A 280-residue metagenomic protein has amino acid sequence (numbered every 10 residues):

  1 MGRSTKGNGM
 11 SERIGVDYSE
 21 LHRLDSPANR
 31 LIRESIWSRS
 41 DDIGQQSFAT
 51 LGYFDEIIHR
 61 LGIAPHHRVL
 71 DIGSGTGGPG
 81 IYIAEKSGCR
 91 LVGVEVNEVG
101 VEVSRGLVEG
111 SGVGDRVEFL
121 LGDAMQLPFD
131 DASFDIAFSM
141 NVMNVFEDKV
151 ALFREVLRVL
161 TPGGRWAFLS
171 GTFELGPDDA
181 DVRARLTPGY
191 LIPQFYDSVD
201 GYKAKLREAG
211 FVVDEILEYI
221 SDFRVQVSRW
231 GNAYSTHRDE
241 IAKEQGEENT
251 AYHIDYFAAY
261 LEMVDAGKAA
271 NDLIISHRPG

Functional and structural regions predicted by a protein language model:
M1-S38: N-terminal, positively charged/glycine-rich alpha-helical extensions of SAM-dependent methyltransferases
L70-I72, T76-Q126: Class I SAM-dependent methyltransferase SAM/SAH-binding core
M125-I136: A short acidic, Gly/Pro-enriched loop at the edge of an enzyme's catalytic core that lines a small-molecule cofactor
I136-D148: A short SAM/SAH-binding and catalytic strip from SAM-dependent methyltransferases
V150-R165: A short glycine-rich, Lys/Arg-flanked "PGG" loop and its adjoining helix->strand segment in the class I
G171-P193: Short, glycine-/aromatic-enriched active-site segment of Class I SAM-dependent methyltransferases
Q194-G210: Short alpha-helix
E215-G280: Conserved Class I S-adenosyl-L-methionine
